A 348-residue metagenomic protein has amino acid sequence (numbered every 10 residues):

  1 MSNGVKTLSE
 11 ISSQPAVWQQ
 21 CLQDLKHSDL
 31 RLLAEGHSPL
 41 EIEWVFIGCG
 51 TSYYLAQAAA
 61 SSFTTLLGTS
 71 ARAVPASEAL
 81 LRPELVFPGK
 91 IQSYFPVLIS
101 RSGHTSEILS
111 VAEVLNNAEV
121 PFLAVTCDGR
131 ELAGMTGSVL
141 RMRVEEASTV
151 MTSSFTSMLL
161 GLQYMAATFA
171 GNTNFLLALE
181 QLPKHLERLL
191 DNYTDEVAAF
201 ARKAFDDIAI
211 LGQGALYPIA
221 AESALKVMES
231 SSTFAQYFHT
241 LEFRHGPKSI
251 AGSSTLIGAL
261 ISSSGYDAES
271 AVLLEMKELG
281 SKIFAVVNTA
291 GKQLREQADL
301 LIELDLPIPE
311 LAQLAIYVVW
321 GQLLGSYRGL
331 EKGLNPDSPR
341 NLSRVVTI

Functional and structural regions predicted by a protein language model:
N3-E10, P15-E41, S138-L256, Y266-D267 (+1 more regions): Active-site phosphate/pyrophosphate-binding segments
H27, S38-E187, Q213, K248 (+2 more regions): Glycine-rich phosphate-binding loops that contact phosphosugars or nucleotide phosphates
T255-S263, V318: Hydrophobic membrane-spanning alpha-helices of multi-pass integral membrane proteins
P307-I348: Peripheral docking tails and interdomain loops at the edges of cofactor- or intermediate-handling domains
